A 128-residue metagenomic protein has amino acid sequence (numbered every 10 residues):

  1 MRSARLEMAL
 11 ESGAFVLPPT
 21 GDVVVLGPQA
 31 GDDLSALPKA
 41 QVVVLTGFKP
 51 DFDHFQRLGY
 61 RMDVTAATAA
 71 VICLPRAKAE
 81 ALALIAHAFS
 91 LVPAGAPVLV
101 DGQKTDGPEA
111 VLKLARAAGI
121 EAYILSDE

Functional and structural regions predicted by a protein language model:
M1-D22: Conserved alpha-helix/loop element of class I SAM-dependent methyltransferases that forms part of the SAM/SAH-binding
F15-L37: Conserved class I S-adenosyl-L-methionine
A40-G47, V100: Conserved SAM-binding motif I beta-strand of class I
G59-A67: Short acidic low-complexity segments
T68-L82: A short SAM/SAH-binding and catalytic strip from SAM-dependent methyltransferases
A81-P97: A short glycine-rich, Lys/Arg-flanked "PGG" loop and its adjoining helix->strand segment in the class I
A94-D106: Conserved beta-strand signature within the Rossmann-like core of class I S-adenosyl-L-methionine
Q103-E128: Non-catalytic substrate-recognition/targeting regions of SAM-dependent transferases
